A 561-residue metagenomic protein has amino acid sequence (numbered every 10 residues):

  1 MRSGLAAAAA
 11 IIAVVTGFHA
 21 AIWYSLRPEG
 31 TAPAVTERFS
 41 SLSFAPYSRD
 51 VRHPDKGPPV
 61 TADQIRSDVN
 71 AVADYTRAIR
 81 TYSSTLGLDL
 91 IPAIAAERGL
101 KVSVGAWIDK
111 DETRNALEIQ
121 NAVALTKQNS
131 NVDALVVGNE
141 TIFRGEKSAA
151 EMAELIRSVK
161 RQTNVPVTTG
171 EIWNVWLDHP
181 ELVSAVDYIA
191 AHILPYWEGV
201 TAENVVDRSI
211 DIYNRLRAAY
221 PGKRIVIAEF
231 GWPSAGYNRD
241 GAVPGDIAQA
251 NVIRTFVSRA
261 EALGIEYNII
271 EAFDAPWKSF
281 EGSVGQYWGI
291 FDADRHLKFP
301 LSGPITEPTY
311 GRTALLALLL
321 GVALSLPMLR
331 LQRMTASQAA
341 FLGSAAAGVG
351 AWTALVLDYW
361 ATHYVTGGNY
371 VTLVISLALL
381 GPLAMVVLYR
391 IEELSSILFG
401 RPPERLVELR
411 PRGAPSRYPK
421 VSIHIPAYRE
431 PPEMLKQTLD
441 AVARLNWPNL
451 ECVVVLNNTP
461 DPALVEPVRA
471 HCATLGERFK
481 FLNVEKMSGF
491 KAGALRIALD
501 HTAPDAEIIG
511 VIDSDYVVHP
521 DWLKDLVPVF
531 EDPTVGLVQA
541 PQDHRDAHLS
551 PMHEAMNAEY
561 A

Functional and structural regions predicted by a protein language model:
P33-T36, S41, Y47-R49, H53-G57 (+3 more regions): Aromatic-rich peripheral "rim/lid" segments of glycoside hydrolase catalytic domains that contact and position glycan
V104, D133, E171-S209, W232-P233: Aromatic- and acid-rich polysaccharide-binding/catalytic face of secreted or lumenal carbohydrate-active enzymes
P327-P415: N-terminal membrane-anchoring/stem segments of glycan-assembly enzymes
P419-S422, E451, L456: Cell-envelope/extracellular polymer assembly enzymes that use nucleotide-activated donors
L439-N449: Short, acidic, metal-binding catalytic loop of nucleotide-sugar glycosyltransferases
P448, L456-V468, E485-S488: A conserved acidic beta->alpha catalytic loop
C472-T502, A506-E507, P520-A561: Long helical/loop segments within the catalytic core of UDP-sugar-dependent glycosyltransferases, especially the large
I512-V517: The conserved acidic donor/metal-binding loop of glycosyltransferases
